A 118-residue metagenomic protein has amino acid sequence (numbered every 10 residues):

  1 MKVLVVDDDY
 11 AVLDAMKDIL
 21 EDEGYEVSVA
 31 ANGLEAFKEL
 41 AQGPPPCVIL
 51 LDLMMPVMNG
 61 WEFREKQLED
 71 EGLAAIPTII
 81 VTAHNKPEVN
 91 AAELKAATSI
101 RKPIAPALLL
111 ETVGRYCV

Functional and structural regions predicted by a protein language model:
V3, D9-L13, P106: Short acidic/polar segment at the start of the alpha1 helix of CheY-like receiver
D14-D22: Charged docking surfaces used in two-component/phosphorelay signaling
V29-V48: Acidic, metal-coordinating helix/loop segments flanking the phosphotransfer/catalytic sites of two-component signaling
D52: Active-site residues of response regulator receiver
M55: Receiver (REC) domain active-site loop signature in two-component systems and cognate sites in sensor histidine kinases
I79-V81: Hydrophobic/aromatic residues positioned on beta-strands within the core alpha/beta folds
I104-C117: C-terminal output helix
